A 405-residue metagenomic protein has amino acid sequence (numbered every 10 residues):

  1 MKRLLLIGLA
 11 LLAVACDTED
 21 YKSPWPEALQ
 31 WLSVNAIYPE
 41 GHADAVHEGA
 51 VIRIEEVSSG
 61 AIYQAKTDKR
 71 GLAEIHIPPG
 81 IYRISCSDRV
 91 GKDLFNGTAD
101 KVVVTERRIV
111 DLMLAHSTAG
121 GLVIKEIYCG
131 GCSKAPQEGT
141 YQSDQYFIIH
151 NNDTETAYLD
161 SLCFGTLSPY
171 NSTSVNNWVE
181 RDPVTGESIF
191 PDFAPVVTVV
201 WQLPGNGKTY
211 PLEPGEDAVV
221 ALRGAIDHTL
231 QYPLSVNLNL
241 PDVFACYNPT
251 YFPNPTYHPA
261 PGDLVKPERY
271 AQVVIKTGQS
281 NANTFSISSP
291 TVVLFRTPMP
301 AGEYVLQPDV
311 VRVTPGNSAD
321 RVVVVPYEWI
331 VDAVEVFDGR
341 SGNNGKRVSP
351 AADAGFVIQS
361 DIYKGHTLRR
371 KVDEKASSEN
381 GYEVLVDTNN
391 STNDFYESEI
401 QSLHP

Functional and structural regions predicted by a protein language model:
M1-L4: Positively charged n-region of N-terminal signal peptides that target proteins for export
L6-L11: Hydrophobic helical h-region of N-terminal Sec-dependent signal peptides in bacterial secretory/periplasmic proteins
A13-A15: C-terminal motif of bacterial Sec signal peptides marking the signal peptidase cleavage site
D17-W31, P39-E48, V57-S59, D68 (+5 more regions): Intrinsically disordered, low-complexity linkers and terminal tails enriched in Ser/Thr/Pro/Gly with interspersed basic
A61-Y63: Extracellular beta-sheet repeat scaffolds used for adhesion and glycan interaction
E74-I81: Short Pro-Gly-centered beta-turn/loop motif in secreted/extracellular proteins
